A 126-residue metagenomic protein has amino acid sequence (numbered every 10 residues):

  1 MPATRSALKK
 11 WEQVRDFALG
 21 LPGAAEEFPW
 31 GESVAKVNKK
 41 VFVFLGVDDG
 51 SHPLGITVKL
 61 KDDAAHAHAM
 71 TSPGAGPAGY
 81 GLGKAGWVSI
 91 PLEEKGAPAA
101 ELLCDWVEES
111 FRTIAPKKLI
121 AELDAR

Functional and structural regions predicted by a protein language model:
M1-R126: Charge-dense, helix-prone N-terminal extensions
